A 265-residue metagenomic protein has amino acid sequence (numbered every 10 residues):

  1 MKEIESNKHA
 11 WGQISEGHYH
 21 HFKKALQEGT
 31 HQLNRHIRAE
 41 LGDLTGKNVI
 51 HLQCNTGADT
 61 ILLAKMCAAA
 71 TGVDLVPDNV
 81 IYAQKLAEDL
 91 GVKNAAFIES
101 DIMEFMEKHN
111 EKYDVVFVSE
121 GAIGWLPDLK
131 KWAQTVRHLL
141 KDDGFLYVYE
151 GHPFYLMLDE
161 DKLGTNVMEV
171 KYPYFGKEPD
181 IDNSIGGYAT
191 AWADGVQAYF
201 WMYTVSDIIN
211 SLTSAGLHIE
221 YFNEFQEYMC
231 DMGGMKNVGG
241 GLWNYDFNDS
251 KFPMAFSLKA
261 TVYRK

Functional and structural regions predicted by a protein language model:
M1-T45, A58, L62: Conserved class I S-adenosyl-L-methionine
N48-F105: Class I SAM-dependent methyltransferase SAM/SAH-binding core
M103, E107-V116: A short acidic, Gly/Pro-enriched loop at the edge of an enzyme's catalytic core that lines a small-molecule cofactor
D114-K130: A short SAM/SAH-binding and catalytic strip from SAM-dependent methyltransferases
K130-F145: A short glycine-rich, Lys/Arg-flanked "PGG" loop and its adjoining helix->strand segment in the class I
F145-G187: Conserved class I S-adenosyl-L-methionine
Y199-F222: Short alpha-helix
A215-L217, G239-K265: Core SAM-dependent methyltransferase catalytic element
